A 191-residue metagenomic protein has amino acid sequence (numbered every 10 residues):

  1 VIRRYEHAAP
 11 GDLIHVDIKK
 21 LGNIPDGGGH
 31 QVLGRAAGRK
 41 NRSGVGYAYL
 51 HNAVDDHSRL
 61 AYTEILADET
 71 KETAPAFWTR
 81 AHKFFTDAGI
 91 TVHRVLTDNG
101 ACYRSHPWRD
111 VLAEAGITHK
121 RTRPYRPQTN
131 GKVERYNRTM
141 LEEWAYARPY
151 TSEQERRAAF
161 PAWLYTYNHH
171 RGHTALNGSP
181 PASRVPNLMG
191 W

Functional and structural regions predicted by a protein language model:
V1-E6, G11-D12, A113-I117, R138-W191: C-terminal domain-tail junction helix/linker
V1-V32, A101, R109-V111, R126-T129 (+1 more regions): Basic, flexible linker segments flanking DNA-binding modules in nucleic acid-interacting mobile-element proteins
V16-A61, T73: An active-site-proximal beta-strand-loop segment
D17, A53, R59, F77-W78 (+8 more regions): Mobile genetic element proteins and their domesticated derivatives, centered on retroelements and DNA transposons
R39-N41, G46-Y49, E64-G89: Active-site beta-loop-alpha junctions of metal-dependent nucleic acid enzymes, especially the RNase H-like/DDE
L60-E64, K120-T122, Y146: Short small-residue beta-strand/loop micro-motif enriched in glycine and branched aliphatics
T91-N99, A113-K132, R148-T151: RNase H-like polynucleotidyl transferase catalytic core
